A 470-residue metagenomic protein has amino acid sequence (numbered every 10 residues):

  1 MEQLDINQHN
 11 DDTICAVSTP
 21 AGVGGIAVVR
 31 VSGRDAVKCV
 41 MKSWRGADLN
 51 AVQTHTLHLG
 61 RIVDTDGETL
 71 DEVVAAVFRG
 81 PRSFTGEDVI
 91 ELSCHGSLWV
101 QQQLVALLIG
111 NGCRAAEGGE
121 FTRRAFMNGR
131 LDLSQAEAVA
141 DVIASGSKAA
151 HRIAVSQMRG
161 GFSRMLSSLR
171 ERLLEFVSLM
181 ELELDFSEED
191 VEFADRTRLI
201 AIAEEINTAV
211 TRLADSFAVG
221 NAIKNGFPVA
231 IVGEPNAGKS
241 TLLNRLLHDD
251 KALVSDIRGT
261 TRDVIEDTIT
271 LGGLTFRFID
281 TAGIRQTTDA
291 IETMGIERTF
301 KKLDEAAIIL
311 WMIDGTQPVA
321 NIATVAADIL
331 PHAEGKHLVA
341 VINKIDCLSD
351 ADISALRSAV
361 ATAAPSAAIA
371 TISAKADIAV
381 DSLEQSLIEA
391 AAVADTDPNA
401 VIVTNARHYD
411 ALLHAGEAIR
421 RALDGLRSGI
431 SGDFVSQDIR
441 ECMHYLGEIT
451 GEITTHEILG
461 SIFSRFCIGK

Functional and structural regions predicted by a protein language model:
M1-R152, S156, G160, H332-A333 (+2 more regions): A glycine-rich (often HGG/GG-containing) alpha/beta subdomain
E2-A21, K148-T270, T287-D289, E305 (+1 more regions): C-terminal-of-GTPase-core extension/linker across diverse P-loop GTPases
L59-D71, A75-R79, G259-T287, E305: Switch I (G2) and immediately adjacent beta-strands of P-loop GTPase domains
F278, M312, V341: Generic enzyme active-site microenvironment
I284, E292-I296, A323: Short alpha-helix of the ABC ATPase nucleotide-binding domain corresponding to the H-loop/switch region
E292-T316: Inter-motif core of Ras-like GTPase G domains
